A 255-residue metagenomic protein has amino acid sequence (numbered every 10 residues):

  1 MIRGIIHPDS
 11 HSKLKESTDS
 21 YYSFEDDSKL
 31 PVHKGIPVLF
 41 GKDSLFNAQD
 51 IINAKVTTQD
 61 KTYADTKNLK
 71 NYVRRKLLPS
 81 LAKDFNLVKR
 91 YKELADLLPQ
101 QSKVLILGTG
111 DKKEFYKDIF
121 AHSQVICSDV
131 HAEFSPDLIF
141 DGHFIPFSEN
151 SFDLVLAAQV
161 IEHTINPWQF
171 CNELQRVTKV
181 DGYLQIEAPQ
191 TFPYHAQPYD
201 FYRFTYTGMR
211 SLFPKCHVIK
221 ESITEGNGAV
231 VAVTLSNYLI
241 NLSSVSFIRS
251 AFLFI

Functional and structural regions predicted by a protein language model:
M1-S148, L154-A157: Conserved N-terminal segment of class I S-adenosyl-L-methionine
P8, P31, P37, P146 (+4 more regions): Proline-centered helix-kink/hinge sites
V73, D153, A188-F192: Generic signal for short, ordered secondary-structure residues within or immediately flanking folded domains
K112, I161, G228-A229: Alpha-helix N-cap/helix-start and coil->helix boundary motif
F144, E162, P193: Glycine-/small-residue-rich active-site loops that bind phosphorylated ligands and cofactors
N150-S151, D181-G182: Short acidic capping loops at alpha-helix termini that bridge into adjacent secondary structure
D153-I165: A short SAM/SAH-binding and catalytic strip from SAM-dependent methyltransferases
I165-E173, V177, Y183-I255: S-adenosyl-L-methionine-dependent methyltransferase catalytic module, highlighting the catalytic core
